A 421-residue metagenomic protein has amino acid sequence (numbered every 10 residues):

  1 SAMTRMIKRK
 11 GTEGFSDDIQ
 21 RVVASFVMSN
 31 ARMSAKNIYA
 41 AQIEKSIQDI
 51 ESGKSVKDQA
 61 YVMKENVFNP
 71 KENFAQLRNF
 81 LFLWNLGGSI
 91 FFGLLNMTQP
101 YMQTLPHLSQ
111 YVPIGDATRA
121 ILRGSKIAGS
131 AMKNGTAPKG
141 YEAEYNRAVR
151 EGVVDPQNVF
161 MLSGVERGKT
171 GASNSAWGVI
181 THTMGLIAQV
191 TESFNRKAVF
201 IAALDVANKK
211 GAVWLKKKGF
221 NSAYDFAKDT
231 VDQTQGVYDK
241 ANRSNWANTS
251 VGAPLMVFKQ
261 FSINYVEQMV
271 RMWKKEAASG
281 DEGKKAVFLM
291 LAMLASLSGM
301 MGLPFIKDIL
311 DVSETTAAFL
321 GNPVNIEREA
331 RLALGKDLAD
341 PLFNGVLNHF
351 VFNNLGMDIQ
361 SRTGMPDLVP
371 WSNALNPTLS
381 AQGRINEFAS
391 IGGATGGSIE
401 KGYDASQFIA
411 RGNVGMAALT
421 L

Functional and structural regions predicted by a protein language model:
M3-F343: Hydrophobic, often aromatic-rich secondary-structure segments at membrane interfaces
A60-M63, I399, A418: Composition-driven recognition of long, low-complexity, acid-poor segments enriched in small hydrophobic and small
F258, T395, I399-G402: Hydrophobic, well-ordered secondary-structure elements that form the walls of internal hydrophobic environments
F261, Y265, H349, R362 (+2 more regions): Hydrophobic alpha-helical segments
F305-G392: Glycine-enriched catalytic-core subsegment of oxygenase/oxidase enzymes
D404-L421: Hydrophobic alpha-helical segments
